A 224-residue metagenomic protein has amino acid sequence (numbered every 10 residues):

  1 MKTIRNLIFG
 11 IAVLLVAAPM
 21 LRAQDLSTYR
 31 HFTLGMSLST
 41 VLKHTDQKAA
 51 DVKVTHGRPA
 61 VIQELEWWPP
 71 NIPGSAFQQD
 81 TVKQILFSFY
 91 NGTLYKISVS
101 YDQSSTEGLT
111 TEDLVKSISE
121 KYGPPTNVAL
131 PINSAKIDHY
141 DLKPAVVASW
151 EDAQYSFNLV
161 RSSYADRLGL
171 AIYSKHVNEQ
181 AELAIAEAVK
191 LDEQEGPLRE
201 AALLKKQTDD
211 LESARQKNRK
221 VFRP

Functional and structural regions predicted by a protein language model:
M1-F9: Bacterial N-terminal signal peptides that target proteins for export
I8-A18: Bacterial N-terminal signal peptides
V13, Q24-L26, L86: Short, functionally important structural connectors and interaction interfaces within domains
Q24-P59, S100-P224: Non-cytosolic coordination micro-motifs
Q63-L109: Mid-chain, structured segments of secreted extracytoplasmic proteins
